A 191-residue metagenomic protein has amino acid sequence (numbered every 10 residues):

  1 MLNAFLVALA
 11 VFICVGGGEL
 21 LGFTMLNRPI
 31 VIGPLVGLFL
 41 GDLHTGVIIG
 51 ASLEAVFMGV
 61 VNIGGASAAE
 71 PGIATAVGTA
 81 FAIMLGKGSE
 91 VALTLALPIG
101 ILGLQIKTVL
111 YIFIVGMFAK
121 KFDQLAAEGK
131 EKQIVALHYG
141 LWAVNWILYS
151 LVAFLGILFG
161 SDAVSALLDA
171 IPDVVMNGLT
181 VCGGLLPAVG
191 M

Functional and structural regions predicted by a protein language model:
M1-A68, G72: Hydrophobic transmembrane alpha-helices
M1-F5, V36-V47, F81-P98, A166-D169: Helix-coil boundary and interhelical linker segments in multi-pass alpha-helical membrane proteins
M1-L6, L43, D173-G184: Membrane-interfacial loop-to-helix junctions in multi-pass transporters
F5-V7, V11-V15, V61, I73-I114 (+1 more regions): Short helix-perturbing small/polar motifs within transmembrane alpha-helices
L6, I49-G50, A74, T180-M191: Transmembrane alpha-helical segments of multi-pass small-molecule transport proteins
L9, I49-V56, I63-V77, F81 (+2 more regions): Alpha-helical membrane segments and immediately flanking helix-loop junctions that form or couple to the substrate/ion
C14, G18-E19, G41, F57 (+6 more regions): Membrane-water interface at transmembrane helix exits
L93-N177, G183-P187: Helix-loop-helix junctions within the multi-pass membrane cores of secondary transporters/permeases
